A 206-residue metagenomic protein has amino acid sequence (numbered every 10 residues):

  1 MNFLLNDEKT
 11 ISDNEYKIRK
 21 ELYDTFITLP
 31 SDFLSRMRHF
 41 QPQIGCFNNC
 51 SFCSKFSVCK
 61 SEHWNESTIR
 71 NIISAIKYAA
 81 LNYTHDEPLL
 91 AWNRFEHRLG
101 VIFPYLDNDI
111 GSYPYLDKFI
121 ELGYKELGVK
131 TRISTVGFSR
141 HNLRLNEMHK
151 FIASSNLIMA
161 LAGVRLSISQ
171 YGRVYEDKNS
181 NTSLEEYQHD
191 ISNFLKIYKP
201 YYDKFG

Functional and structural regions predicted by a protein language model:
M1-F40, S57: N-terminal [4Fe-4S]-dependent radical SAM core
F3-L4, Y16, L29, A75 (+2 more regions): Residue-level signal for functionally critical sites in structured catalytic/ligand-binding pockets
N14-E15, F26, C50, R94-E96: Short amphipathic alpha-helical segments, especially helix-boundary/capping motifs
L22, F26, C46-N49, I72-I76 (+2 more regions): N-terminal uDENN/longin-like adaptor modules and analogous extended polar/low-complexity scaffolding regions in large
M37, S54-R70, A79-F119, G123-R144 (+2 more regions): Core AdoMet radical
G45-S57: Local cysteine-cluster metal-coordination motifs and their immediate loop/turn environment, predominantly Fe-S cluster
N146-K150: Catalytic cores of alpha/beta
